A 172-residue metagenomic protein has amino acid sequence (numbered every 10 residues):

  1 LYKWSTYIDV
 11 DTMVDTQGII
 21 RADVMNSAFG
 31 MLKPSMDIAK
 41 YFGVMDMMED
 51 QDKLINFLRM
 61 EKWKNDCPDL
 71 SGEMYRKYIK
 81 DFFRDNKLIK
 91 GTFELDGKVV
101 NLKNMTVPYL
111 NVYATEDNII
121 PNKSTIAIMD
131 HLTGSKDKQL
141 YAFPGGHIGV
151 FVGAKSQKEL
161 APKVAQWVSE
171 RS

Functional and structural regions predicted by a protein language model:
L1-E73: Alpha/beta-hydrolase-fold enzymes
F82-N101: Active-site nucleophile elbow and catalytic-triad environment of alpha/beta-hydrolase enzymes
M105-T106, N111-Y113, D117: Short beta-strand/loop motif that positions the catalytic acidic residue of the alpha/beta-hydrolase fold
V107, P121-H131: Short alpha-helix in the alpha/beta-hydrolase fold that links the catalytic acid
N122, L140, P144-E159: Catalytic histidine-centered segment of alpha/beta-hydrolase-like enzymes
K163-R171: C-terminal alpha-helix
